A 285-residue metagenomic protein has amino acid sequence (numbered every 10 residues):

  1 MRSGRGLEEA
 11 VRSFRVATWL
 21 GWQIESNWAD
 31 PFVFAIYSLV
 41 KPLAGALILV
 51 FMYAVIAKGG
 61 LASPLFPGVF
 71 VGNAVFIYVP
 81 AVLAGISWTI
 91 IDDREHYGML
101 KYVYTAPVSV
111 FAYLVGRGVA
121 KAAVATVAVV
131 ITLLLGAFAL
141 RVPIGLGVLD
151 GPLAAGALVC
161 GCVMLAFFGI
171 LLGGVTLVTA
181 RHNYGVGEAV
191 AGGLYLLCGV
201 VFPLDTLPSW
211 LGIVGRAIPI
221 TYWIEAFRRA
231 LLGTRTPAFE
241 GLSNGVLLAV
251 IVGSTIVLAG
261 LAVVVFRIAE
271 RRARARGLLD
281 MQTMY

Functional and structural regions predicted by a protein language model:
M1-Y285: Hydrophobic transmembrane alpha-helices and immediately adjacent juxtamembrane helices of multi-pass inner-membrane
